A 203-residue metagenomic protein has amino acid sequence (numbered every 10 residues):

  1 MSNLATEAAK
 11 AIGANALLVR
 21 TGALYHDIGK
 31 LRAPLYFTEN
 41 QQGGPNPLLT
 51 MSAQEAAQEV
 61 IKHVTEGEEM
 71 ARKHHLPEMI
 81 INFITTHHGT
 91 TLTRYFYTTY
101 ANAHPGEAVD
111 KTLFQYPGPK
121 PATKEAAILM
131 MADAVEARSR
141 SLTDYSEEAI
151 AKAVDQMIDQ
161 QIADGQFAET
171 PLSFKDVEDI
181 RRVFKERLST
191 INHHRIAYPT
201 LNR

Functional and structural regions predicted by a protein language model:
S2-E147, A151-D164: Divalent metal-dependent catalytic cores for phosphoryl transfer on phosphate-bearing substrates
L49, A132, D144-Y145, A149-R203: Long, compositionally biased intrinsically disordered regions
